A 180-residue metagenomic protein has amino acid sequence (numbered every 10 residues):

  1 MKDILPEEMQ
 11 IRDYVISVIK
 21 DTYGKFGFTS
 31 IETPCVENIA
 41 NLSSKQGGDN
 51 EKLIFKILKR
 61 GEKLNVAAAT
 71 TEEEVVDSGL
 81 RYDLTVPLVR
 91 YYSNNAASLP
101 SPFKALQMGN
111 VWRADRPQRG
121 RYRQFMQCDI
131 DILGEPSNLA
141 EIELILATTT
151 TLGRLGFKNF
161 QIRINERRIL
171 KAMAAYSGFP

Functional and structural regions predicted by a protein language model:
M1-P180: TRNA-recognition modules of translation machinery and tRNA-sensing kinases, especially anticodon-binding
